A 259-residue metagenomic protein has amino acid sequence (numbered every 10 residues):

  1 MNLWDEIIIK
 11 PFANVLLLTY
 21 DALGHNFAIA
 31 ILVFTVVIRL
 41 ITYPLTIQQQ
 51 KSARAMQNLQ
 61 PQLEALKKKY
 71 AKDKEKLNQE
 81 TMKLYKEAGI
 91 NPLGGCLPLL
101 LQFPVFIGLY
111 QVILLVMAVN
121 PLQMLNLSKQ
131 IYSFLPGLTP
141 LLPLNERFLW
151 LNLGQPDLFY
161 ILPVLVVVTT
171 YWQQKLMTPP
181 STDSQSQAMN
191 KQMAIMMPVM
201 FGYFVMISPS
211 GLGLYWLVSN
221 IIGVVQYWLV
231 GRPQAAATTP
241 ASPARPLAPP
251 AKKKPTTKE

Functional and structural regions predicted by a protein language model:
M1-E259: Helix-loop-helix
